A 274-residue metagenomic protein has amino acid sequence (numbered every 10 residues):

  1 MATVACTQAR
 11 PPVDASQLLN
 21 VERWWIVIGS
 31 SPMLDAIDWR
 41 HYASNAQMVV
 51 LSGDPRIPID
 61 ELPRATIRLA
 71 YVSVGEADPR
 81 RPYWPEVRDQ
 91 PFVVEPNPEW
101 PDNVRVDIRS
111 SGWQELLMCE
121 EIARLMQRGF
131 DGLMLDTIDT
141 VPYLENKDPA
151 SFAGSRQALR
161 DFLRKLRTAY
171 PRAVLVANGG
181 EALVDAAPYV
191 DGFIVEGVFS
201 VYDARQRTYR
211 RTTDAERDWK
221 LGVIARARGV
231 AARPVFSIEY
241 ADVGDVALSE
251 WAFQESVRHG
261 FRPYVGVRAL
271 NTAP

Functional and structural regions predicted by a protein language model:
M1-T3: Bacterial N-terminal signal peptides
R10-P274: Glycan-processing catalytic domains of CAZymes
